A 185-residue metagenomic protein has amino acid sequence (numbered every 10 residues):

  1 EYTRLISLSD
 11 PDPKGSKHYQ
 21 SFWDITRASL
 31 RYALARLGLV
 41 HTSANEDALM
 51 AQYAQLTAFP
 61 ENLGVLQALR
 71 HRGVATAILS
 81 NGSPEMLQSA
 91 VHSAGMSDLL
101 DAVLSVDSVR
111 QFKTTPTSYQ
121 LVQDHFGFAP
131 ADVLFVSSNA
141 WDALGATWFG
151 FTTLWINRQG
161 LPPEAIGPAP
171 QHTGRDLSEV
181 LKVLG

Functional and structural regions predicted by a protein language model:
E1-Y2, L49-Y53, S137: A general structural motif at alpha-helix termini
T3-D47: A metal-dependent, Asp-based hydrolase signature
I6-S16, Q55-G64, T152: Short amphipathic alpha-helical segments at helix boundaries and their inter-helical linkers
K14-K17, L49-Q52, H71-G73, V103-S105 (+1 more regions): A short, structure-level motif marking secondary-structure boundaries and short turns
Y19, W23-D24, L39-I78, Q88 (+1 more regions): Short, acidic loop-to-helix structural element flanking the phosphoryl-transfer center in phosphate-processing enzymes
T26-Y32, M50-Q55, P84-M86, S108-V109: Short acidic/polar alpha-helix capping motifs at helix-coil junctions
Q67, S83-P84, Q88-G185: Asp-based, Mg2+/Mn2+-dependent phosphohydrolase catalytic module
